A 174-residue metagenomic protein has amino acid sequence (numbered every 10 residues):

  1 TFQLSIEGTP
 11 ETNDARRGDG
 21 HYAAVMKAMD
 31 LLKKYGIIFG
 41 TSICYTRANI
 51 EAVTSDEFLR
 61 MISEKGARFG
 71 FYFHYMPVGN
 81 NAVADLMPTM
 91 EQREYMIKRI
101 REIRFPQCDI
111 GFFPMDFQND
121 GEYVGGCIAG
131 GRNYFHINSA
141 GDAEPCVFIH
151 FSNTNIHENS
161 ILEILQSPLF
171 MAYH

Functional and structural regions predicted by a protein language model:
T1-H74: Radical SAM/AdoMet-radical enzyme domain recognition
D19-Y22, M87-E94, N155, N159: Short, conserved loop/turn and helix-capping segments at secondary-structure boundaries that abut family-defining
G20, I100-I103, P168-M171: Alpha-helix boundary/capping residues
M26, I38-N49, V78-F113: Short acidic, glycine/proline-enriched helix-loop-strand junctions
I37, A67, F105, L169-F170: Generic structural signal for secondary-structure transition and capping sites
A48-I50, F69-M90, F112-G126, H150-N153: Flexible glycine/acidic-rich beta-alpha junction loops that bind and position SAM and/or redox cofactors in anaerobic
M61, R99, I103, I164: Residues that form generic nucleotide/phosphate-binding pockets
C108-H174: Accessory C-terminal segments flanking Radical SAM cores
